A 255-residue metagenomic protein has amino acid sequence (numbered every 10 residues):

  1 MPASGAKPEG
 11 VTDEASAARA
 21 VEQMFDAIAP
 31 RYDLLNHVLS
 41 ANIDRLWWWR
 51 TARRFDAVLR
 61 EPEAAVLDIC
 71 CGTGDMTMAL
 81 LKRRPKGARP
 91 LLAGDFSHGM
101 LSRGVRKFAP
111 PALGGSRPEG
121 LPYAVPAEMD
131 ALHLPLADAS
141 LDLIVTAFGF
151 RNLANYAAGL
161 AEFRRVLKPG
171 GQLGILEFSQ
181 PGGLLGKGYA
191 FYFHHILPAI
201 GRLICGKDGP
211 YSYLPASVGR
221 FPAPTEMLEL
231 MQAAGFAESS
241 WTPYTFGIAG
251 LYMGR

Functional and structural regions predicted by a protein language model:
M1-D33, F193: N-terminal, positively charged/glycine-rich alpha-helical extensions of SAM-dependent methyltransferases
R31, A41-E63, A79: Conserved alpha-helix/loop element of class I SAM-dependent methyltransferases that forms part of the SAM/SAH-binding
Y32, I144-V145: Hydrophobic beta-strand segment of the Class I
A65-A112, Y123-H133: Class I SAM-dependent methyltransferase SAM/SAH-binding core
L132-I144: A short acidic, Gly/Pro-enriched loop at the edge of an enzyme's catalytic core that lines a small-molecule cofactor
A157-Q172: A short glycine-rich, Lys/Arg-flanked "PGG" loop and its adjoining helix->strand segment in the class I
L176, Q180-L230, A234, S240: C-terminal alpha-helical "lid/dimerization" subdomain adjacent to the S-adenosyl-L-methionine
A234-R255: C-terminal lobe and adjacent flexible extensions of AdoMet/dcAdoMet transferase-like proteins
